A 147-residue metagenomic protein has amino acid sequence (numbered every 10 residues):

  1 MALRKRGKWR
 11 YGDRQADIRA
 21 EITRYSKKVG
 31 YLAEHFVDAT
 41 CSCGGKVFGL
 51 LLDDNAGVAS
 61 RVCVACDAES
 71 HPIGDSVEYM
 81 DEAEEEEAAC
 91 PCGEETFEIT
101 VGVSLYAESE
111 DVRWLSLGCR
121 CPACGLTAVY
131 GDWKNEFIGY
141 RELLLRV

Functional and structural regions predicted by a protein language model:
M1-D38, D53, S76-A89, G131-V147: Short, intrinsically disordered terminal segments enriched in charged and Pro/Gly residues
G7-D13, H35-S60, A68-Y79, E84-D111: Short recognition patches in nucleic-acid-associated and regulatory proteins
A56-E69, L115-L126: Cysteine-rich micro-motifs
E95-V147: Long, contiguous alpha-helical scaffold regions
